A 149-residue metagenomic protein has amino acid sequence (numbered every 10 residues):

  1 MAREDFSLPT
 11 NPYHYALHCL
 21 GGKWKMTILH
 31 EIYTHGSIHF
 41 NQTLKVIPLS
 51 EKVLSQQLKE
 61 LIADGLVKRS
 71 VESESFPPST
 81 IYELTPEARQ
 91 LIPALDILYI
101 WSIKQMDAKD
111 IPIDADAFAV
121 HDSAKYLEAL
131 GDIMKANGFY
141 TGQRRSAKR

Functional and structural regions predicted by a protein language model:
M1-A2, K68, E83-R149: C-terminal regulatory/oligomerization modules of transcriptional regulators
M1-N11, A16, K45, D114-A115: Recognition helices and adjacent regulatory flanks at domain boundaries
N11-V53, S75, S79-I81: N-terminal helix-turn-helix DNA-binding core of bacterial DNA-binding proteins
I47, E51, L58, A88 (+1 more regions): Short amphipathic alpha-helical/adjacent loop interface patches that line ligand and macromolecule-binding sites
I47-P48, E60-I62, I111-I113: Juxtamembrane/interface motifs at transmembrane-helix termini
L54-D64: Basic amphipathic alpha-helical segments that dock to polyanions
I62-E83: Beta-hairpin "wing" of winged helix-turn-helix
